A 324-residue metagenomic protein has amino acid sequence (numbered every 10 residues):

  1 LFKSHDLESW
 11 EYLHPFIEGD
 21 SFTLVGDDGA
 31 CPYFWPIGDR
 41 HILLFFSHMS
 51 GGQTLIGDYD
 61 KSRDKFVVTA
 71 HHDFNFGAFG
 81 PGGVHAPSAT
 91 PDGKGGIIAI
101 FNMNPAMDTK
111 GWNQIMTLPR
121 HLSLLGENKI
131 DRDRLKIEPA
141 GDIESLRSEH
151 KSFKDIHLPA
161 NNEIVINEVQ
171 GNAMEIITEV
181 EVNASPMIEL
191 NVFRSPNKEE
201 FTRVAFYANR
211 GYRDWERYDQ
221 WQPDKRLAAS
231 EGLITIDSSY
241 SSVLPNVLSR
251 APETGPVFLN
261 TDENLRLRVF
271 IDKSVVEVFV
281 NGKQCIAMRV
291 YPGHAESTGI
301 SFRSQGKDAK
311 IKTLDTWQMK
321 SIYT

Functional and structural regions predicted by a protein language model:
L1-F2, F34, H41, G52-I56 (+2 more regions): Hydrophobic beta-strand positions in blades of beta-propellers and related beta-sheet-rich domains
L1-F2, Y12-P15, A30-H48, G96-M107: Hydrophobic core segments of beta-strands in well-ordered, beta-rich domains
S4-Y12, S62-F66: Asp-box/BNR beta-propeller loop motif
I17-F22, N75: Short coil/turn segments at the loop-to-beta-strand junctions that recur within blades of beta-propeller repeat folds
F22-D28, A78-G83: Short glycine-/Asp-/Thr-/Trp-enriched loop segments that recur within the blades of beta-propeller repeat domains
G29-C31, G52-T54, V84-A86: Transmembrane beta-barrel architecture of outer membranes
S50, D58-G82, S88-T324: Beta-rich accessory regions
